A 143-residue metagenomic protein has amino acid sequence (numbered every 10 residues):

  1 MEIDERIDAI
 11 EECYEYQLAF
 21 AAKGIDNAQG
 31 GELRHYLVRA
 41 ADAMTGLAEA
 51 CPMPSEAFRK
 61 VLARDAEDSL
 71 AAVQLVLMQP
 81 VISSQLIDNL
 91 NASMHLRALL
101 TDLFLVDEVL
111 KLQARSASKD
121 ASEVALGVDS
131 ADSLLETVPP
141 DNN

Functional and structural regions predicted by a protein language model:
M1-A41, D102: Short terminal alpha-helical segments
M1-E12, E123-V124, S130-N143: Extended, compositionally biased interaction tracts of eukaryotic scaffold proteins
R6-A9, C13-Y16, R39, A43-G46 (+3 more regions): Amphipathic, well-ordered alpha-helical segments in soluble domains
T45-N91: Amphipathic protein-protein interaction modules
V73-V128, D132-S133: Amphipathic alpha-helical binding modules
